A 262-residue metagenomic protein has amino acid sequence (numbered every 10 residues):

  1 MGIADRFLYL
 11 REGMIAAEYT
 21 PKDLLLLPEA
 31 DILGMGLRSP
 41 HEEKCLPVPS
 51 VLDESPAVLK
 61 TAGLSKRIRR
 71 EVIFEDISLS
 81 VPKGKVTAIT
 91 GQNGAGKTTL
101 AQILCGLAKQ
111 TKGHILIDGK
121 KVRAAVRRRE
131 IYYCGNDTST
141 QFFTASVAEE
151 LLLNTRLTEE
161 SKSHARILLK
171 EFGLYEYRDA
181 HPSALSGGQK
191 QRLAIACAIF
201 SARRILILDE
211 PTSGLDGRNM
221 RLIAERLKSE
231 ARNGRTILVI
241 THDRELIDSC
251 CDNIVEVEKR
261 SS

Functional and structural regions predicted by a protein language model:
M14-L37, V257-S262: Conserved beta-strand-loop-alpha-helix hinge in the C-terminal portion of ABC ATPase nucleotide-binding domains
T90-Q92: The feature captures the beta-strand-to-loop junction immediately N-terminal to the Walker
C105: Helix-to-loop junction immediately C-terminal to a conserved catalytic motif
G113-R127: Conserved ABC transporter NBD signature motif
E160-Y177: Conserved ABC ATPase "signature" region
H181-L185, Q189: Conserved ABC ATPase signature
L206-E210: Catalytic Walker B motif of ABC-type/P-loop ATPase nucleotide-binding domains
